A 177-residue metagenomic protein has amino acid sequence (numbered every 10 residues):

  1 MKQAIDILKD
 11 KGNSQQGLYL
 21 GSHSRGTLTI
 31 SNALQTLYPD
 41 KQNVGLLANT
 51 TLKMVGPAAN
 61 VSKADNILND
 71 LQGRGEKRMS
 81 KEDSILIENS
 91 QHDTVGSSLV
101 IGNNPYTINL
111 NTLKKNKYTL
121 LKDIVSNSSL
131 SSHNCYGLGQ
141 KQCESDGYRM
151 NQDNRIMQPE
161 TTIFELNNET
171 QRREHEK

Functional and structural regions predicted by a protein language model:
M1-G102: Serine-dependent carboxylesterase/thioesterase catalytic core of lipase-like alpha/beta-hydrolase/SGNH enzymes
M1-G17, V61, E88-N111, T119-E174: Active-site catalytic motif of lipid deacylating hydrolases and related acyltransferases
